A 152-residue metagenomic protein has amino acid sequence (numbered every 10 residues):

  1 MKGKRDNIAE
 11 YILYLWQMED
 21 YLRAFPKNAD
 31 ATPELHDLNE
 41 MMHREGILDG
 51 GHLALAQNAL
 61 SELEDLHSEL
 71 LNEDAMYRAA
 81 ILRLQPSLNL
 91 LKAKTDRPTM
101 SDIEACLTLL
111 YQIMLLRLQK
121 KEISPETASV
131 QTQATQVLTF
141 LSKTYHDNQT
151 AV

Functional and structural regions predicted by a protein language model:
M1-H52: N-terminal interaction modules that seed assembly of large macromolecular complexes
G3-E10, R44-L55, E69-N72, M76 (+3 more regions): Non-transmembrane, amphipathic alpha-helical segments
I8-L15, A29, L35, A56-L60 (+3 more regions): Short runs of predominantly hydrophobic/aromatic residues within well-ordered alpha helices that form helix-helix
Y11-Y14, Y21, Y77, Y111 (+1 more regions): Sequence-level detector for tyrosine residue identity
L15, Y21-F25, M42-G46, L63-L70 (+2 more regions): Generic structural signal for hydrophobic core residues of well-folded globular domains
H36, H43, H52, H67 (+2 more regions): Histidine (H) residue identity feature
A56-L110: A charged, amphipathic interaction segment
K92-V152: Glycine-rich, aromatic-bearing surface loops/beta-hairpins
